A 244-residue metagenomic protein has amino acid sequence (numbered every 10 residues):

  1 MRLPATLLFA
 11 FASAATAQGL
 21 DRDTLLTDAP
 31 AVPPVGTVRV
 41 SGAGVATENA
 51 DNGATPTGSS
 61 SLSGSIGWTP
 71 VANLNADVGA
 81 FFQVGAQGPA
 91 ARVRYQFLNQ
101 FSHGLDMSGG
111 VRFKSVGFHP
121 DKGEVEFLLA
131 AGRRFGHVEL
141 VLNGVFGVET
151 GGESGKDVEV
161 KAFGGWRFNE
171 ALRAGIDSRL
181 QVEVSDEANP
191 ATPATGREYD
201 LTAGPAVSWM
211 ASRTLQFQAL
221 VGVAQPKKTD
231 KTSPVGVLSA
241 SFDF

Functional and structural regions predicted by a protein language model:
M1-T24: Cleavable N-terminal export/targeting peptides
A17-G151, G155-F244: Transmembrane beta-barrel domains of Gram-negative outer membranes and organellar outer membranes
